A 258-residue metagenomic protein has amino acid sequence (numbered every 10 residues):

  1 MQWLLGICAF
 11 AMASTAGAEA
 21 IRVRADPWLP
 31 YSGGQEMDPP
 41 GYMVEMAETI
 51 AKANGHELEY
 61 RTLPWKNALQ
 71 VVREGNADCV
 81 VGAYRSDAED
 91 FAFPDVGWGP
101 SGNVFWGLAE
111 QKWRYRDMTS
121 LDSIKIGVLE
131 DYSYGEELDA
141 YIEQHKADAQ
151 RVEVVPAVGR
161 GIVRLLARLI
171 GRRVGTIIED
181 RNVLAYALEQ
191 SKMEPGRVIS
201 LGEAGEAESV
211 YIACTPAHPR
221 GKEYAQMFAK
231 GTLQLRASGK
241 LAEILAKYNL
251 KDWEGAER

Functional and structural regions predicted by a protein language model:
A18-F91, V158, F228, S238 (+1 more regions): Extracytoplasmic small-molecule ligand-binding "clamshell" domains of the periplasmic binding protein/Venus flytrap
A20-G33, M118-E136: Short loop->beta-strand "edge-of-pocket" segments that line small-molecule binding or catalytic clefts across diverse
A25-L29, G102, K192-A229, N249-R258: Periplasmic-binding protein-like
V44-A53, T119-V128, Y132, I212-Y248: Extended ligand-binding regions for polar small-molecule ligands
A47-N54, V96, S133-G159, L166-R168 (+2 more regions): Ligand-binding cleft/hinge of the Venus flytrap
E48, K52, Y60-L121, D131-Y134 (+1 more regions): Acidic, polar ligand-binding/catalytic clefts
E57-P64, Q150-I162, G202-E203: Short beta-strand-to-loop elements that line the ligand-binding cleft of bilobed periplasmic-binding protein-like
N67-R73, A83-F91, D139-A140, G175-E206: A ligand-binding cleft/hinge motif common to bilobed small-molecule-binding domains
